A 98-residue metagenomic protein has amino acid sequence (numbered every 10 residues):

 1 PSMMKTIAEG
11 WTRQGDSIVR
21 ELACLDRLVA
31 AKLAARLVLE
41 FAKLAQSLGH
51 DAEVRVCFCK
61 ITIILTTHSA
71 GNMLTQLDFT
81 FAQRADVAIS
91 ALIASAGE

Functional and structural regions predicted by a protein language model:
P1-E98: Charge-rich alpha-helical segments
